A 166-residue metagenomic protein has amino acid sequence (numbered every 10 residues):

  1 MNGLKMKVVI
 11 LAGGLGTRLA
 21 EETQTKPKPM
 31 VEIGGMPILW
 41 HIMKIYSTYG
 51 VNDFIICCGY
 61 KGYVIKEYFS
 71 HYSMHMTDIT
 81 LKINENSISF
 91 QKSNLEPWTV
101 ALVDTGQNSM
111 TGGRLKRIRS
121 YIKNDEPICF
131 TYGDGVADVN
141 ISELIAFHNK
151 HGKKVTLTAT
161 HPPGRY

Functional and structural regions predicted by a protein language model:
M1-Y166: Unchanged
